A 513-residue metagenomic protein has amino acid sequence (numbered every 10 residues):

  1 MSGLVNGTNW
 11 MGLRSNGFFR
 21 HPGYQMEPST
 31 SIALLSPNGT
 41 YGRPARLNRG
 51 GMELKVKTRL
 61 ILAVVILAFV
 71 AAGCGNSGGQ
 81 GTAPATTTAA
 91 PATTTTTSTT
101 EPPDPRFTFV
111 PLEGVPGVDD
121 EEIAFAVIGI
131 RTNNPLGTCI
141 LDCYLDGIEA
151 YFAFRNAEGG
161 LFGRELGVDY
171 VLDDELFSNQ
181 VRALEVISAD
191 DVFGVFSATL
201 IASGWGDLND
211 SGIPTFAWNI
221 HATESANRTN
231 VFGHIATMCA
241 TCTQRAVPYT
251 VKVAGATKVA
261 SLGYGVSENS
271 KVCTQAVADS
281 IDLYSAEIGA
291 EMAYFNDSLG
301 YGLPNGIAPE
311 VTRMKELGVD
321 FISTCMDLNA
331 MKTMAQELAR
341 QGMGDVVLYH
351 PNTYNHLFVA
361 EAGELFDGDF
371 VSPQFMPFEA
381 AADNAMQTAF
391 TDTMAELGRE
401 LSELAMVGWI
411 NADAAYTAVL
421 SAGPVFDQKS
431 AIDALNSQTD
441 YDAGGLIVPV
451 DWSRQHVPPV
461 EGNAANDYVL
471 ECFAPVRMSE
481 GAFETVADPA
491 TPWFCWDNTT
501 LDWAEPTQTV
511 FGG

Functional and structural regions predicted by a protein language model:
V70-G73: C-terminal motif of bacterial Sec signal peptides marking the signal peptidase cleavage site
G75, P111, C139-D146, A157-R228 (+2 more regions): Beta-alpha junction/loop-to-helix N-cap segments that form part of ligand/metal-binding clefts
G81-P103: Extracellular mucin-like PTS domains
F107-E149, V171-F177, Y264-C273, A380 (+1 more regions): Extracytoplasmic "Venus flytrap"
S178, T229-G342, A380-A381: Extracellular/periplasmic Venus flytrap/periplasmic-binding protein
I187-L200, F216-W218, K258-G263, L317-L328 (+3 more regions): Periplasmic-binding protein-like
A236-M238, E337-W409, S421, P492 (+1 more regions): Extracellular/periplasmic periplasmic-binding protein-like sensory domains
E396-A405, T417-V486: Segments of small-molecule ligand-sensing domains
